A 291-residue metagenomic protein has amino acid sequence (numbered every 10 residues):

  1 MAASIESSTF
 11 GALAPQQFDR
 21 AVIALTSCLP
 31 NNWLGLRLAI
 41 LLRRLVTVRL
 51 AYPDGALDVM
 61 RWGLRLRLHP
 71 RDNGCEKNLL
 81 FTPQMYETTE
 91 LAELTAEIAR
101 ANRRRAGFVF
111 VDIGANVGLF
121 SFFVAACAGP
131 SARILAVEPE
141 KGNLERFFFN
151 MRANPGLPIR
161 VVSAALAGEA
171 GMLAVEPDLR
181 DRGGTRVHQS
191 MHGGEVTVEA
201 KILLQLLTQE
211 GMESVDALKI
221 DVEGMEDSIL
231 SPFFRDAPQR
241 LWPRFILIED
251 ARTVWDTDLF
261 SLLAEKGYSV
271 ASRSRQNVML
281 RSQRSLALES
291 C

Functional and structural regions predicted by a protein language model:
M1-C291: Phosphate/nucleotide-binding beta-alpha loop and adjacent structural elements of enzyme active sites
